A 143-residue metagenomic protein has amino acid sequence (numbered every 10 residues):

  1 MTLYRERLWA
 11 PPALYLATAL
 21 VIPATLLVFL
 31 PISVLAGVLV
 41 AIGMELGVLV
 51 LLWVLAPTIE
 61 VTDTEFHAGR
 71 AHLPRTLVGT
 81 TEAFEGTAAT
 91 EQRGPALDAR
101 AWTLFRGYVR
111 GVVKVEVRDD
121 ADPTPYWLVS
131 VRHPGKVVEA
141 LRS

Functional and structural regions predicted by a protein language model:
M1-P31: N-terminal membrane-targeting/pre-transmembrane regions
A17-L20, V40-G47, V109: Lipid-exposed faces of alpha-helical membrane segments in multi-pass integral membrane proteins
V28, V34, G79-E82, G135-L141: Extracytoplasmic/cell-surface-exposed regions of Actinobacterial cell-envelope-associated and secreted proteins
I32-A41: Short, aromatic-rich membrane-interface segments at the entry and exit of alpha-helical transmembrane domains
I42-E82: Conserved beta-hairpin
T62, R118, S130-R132: A structural detector for beta-sheet-dominated domains
G69-L128: Non-transmembrane, membrane-adjacent beta-strand/coil modules in membrane-associated proteins and peripheral
T124-S143: C-terminal/domain-terminus segments
